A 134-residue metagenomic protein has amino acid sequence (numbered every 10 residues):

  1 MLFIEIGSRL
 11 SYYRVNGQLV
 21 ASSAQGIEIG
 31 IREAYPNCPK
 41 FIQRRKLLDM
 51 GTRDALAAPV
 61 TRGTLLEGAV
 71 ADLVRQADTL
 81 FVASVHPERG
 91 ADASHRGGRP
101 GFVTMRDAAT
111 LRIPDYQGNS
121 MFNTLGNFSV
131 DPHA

Functional and structural regions predicted by a protein language model:
M1-A134: Binding-site signature for planar aromatic cofactors or substrates
